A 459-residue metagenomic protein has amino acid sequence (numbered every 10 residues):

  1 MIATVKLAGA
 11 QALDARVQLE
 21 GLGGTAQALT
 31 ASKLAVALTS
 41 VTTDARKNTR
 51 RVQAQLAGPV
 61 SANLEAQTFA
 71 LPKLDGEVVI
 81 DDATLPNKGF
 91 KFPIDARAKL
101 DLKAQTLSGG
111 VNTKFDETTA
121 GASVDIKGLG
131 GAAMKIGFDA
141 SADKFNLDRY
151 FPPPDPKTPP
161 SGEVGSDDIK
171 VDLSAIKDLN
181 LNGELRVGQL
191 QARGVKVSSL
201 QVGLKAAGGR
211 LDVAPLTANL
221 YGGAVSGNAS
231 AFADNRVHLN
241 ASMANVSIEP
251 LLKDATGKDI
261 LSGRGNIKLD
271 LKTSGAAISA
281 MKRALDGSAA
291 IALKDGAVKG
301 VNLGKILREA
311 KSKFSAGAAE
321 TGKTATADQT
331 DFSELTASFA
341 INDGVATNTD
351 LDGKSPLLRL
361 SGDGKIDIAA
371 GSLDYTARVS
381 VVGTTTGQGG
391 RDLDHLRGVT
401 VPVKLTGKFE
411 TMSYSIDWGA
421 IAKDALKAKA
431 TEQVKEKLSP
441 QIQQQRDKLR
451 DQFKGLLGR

Functional and structural regions predicted by a protein language model:
A3, Q105-N112, R186-V187, L211-L216 (+1 more regions): Transmembrane beta-strand segments that form the barrel wall of outer-membrane beta-barrel proteins
L7-E20, L29-K33, V41-P59, P86-R97 (+9 more regions): Amphipathic hydrophobic-ligand
G9, G21-G23, S40-T42, I80-D82 (+8 more regions): Transmembrane beta-strands of outer-membrane beta-barrel pores
A31, L71, S108-G110, G121 (+3 more regions): Hydrophobic residues on conserved beta-strands that form the core of alpha/beta folds
G89, L100-Q105, N180-N182, K205-R210 (+2 more regions): Flexible, solvent-exposed coil segments and beta strand-coil junctions, predominantly the extracellular/periplasmic
K99, V111-A120, D125-A133, K272 (+3 more regions): Extended terminal
G110-N112, S123, D139-S141, R186 (+3 more regions): Transmembrane beta-strands of outer-membrane beta-barrel proteins
M134-D178, S288, L293-A327: Secondary-structure transition motifs
